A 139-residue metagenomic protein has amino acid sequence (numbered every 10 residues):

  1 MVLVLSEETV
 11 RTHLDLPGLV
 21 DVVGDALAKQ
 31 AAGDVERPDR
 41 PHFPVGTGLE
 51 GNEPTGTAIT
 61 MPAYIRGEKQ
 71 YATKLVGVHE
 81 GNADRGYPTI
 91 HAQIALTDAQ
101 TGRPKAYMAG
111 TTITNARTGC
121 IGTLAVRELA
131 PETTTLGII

Functional and structural regions predicted by a protein language model:
M1-I113, T123: N-terminal ligand-binding/catalytic initiation module
A116: Conserved phosphate-coordination/catalytic loops
G119-G122, V126-I139: Glycine-rich adenosine-cofactor-binding loop
